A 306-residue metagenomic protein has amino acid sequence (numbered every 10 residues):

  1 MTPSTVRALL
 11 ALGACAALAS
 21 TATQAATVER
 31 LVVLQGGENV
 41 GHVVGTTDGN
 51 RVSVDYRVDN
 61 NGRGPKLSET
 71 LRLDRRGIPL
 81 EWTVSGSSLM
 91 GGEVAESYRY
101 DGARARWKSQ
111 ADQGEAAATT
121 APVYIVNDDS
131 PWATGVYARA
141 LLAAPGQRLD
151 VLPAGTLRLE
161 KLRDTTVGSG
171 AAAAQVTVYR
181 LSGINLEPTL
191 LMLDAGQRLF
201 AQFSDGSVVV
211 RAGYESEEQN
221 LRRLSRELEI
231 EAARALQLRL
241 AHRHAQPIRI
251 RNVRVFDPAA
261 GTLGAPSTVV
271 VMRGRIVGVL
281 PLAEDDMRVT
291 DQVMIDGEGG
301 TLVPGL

Functional and structural regions predicted by a protein language model:
M1-A11: Bacterial N-terminal signal peptides that target proteins for export
L9-A19: Bacterial N-terminal signal peptides
A25-L31, D48-D55, R75-T83, A103-R106 (+4 more regions): Short, hydrophobic/aromatic-rich segments at coil-to-beta transitions
V43-I78, L152, L157: N-terminal, post-signal-peptide region of Sec/Tat-exported proteins
G64-P131, N185-G196, F200-S204, V208-V210: Contiguous hydrophobic, core-forming segments of folded domains
G91-R180, F203, Q219, R223-E227: Solvent-exposed helix/loop surface patches that form functional interfaces
R211-N252, D285-M287, Q292: Extracellular/periplasmic ectodomains of large secreted or surface enzymes and adhesion receptors
A260-L306: Histidine-rich, glycine-flanked metal-binding segment
